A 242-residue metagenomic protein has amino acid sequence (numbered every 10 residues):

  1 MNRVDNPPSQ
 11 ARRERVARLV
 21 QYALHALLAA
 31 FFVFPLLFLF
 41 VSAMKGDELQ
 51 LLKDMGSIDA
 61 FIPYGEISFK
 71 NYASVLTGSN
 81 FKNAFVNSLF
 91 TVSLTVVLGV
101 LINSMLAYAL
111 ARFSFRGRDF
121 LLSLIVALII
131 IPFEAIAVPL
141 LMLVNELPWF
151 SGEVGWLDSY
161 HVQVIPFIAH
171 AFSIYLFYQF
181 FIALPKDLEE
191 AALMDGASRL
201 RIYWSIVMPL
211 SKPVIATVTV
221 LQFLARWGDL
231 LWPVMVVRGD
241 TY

Functional and structural regions predicted by a protein language model:
N2, S9-R13, A17-Y242: A structural signal for multi-pass alpha-helical bundles of membrane permease subunits that mediate small-molecule
